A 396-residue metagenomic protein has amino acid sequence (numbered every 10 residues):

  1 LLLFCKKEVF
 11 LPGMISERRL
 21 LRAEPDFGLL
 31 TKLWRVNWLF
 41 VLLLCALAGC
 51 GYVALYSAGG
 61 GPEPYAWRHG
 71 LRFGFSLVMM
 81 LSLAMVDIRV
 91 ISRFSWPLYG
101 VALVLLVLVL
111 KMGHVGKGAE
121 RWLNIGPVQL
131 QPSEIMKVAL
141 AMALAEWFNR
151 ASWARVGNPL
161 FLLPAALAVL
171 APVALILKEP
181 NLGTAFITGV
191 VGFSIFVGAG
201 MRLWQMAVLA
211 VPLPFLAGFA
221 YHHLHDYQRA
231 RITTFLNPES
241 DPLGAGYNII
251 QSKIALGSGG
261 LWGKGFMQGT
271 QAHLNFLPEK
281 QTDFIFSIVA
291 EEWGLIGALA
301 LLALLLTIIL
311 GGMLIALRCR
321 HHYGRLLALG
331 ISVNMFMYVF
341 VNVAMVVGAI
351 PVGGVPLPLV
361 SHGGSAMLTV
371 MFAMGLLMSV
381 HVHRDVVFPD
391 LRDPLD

Functional and structural regions predicted by a protein language model:
L1-G13: Subset of Sec-pathway N-terminal targeting signals
M14-R22, N342-D396: A juxtamembrane structural motif centered on a specific transmembrane helix
G28-L43: N-terminal membrane topogenic signal
F40-N248, S287-V347, F372-L376, L391-D396: Hydrophobic alpha-helical transmembrane segments of multi-pass inner membrane proteins, especially in bacterial systems
N181-F186, K264-G269, K280-T282, L299 (+3 more regions): Transmembrane helix boundary and interhelical junction motifs in multipass membrane proteins
T234, P238-T282, W293-G297: TM-adjacent membrane-interface loops and short helices in multi-pass inner/ER membrane proteins
